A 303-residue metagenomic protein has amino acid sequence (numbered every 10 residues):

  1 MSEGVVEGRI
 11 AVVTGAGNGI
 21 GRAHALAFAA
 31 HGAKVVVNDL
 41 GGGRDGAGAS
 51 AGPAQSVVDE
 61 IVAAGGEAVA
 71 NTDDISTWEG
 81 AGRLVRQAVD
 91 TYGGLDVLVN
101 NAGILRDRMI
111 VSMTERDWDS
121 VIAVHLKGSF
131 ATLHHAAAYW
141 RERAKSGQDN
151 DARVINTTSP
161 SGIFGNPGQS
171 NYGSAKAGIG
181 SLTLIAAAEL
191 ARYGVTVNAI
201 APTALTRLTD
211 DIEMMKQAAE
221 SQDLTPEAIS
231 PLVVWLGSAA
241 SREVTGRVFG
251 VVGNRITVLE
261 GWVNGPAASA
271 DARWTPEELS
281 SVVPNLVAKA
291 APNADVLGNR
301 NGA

Functional and structural regions predicted by a protein language model:
E3-V37: Canonical Rossmann dinucleotide-binding motif of NAD(H)/NADP(H)-dependent dehydrogenases/reductases, specifically
G21, L133, A175: Active-site helix of classical SDR
A51-G52, T72-V85, E115: The beta1-alpha1 cofactor-binding region of Rossmann-like NAD(H)/NADP(H)-dependent oxidoreductases
I61, M109-I110, D117-I122: Substrate-binding pocket helix/loop in short-chain dehydrogenase/reductase
L133-H134, L184: A short, exposed helix-loop element centered on a Lys and neighboring polar residues
S159: Residue(s) in the substrate-gating loop at a strand-loop-helix junction that position the organic substrate next
A199, A219-A303: C-terminal helical subdomain
